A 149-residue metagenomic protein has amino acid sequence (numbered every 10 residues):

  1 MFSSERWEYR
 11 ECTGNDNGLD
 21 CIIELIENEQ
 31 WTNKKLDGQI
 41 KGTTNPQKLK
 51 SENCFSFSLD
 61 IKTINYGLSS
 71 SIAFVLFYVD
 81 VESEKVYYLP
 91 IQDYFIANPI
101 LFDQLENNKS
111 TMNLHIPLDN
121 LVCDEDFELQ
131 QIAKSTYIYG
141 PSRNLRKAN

Functional and structural regions predicted by a protein language model:
M1-N17, I23-N149: Mixed-charge (Asp/Glu-Lys/Arg
